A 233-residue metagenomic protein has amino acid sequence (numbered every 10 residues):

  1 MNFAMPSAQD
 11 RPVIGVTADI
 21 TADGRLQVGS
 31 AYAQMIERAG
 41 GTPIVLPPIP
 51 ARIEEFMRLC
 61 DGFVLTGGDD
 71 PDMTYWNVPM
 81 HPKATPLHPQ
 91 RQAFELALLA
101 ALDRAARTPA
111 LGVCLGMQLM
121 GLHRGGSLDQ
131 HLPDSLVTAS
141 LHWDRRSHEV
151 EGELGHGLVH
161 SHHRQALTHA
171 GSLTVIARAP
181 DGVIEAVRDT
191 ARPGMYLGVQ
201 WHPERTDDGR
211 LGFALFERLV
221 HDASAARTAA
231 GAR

Functional and structural regions predicted by a protein language model:
M1-L115, L122, D129, S135-E153 (+5 more regions): N-terminal beta1-alpha1 cap of cysteine-dependent amidohydrolase-like domains
H162: Aromatic/histidine-rich interaction motifs
